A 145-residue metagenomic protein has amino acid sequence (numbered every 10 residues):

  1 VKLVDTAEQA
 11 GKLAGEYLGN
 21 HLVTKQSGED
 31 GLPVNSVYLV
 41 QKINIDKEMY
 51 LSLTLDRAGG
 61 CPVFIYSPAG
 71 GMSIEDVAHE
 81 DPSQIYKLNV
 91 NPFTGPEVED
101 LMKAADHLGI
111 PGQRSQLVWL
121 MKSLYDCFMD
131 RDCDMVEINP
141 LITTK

Functional and structural regions predicted by a protein language model:
V1-I138, I142-K145: ATP-dependent carboxylate/acyl-activation modules
